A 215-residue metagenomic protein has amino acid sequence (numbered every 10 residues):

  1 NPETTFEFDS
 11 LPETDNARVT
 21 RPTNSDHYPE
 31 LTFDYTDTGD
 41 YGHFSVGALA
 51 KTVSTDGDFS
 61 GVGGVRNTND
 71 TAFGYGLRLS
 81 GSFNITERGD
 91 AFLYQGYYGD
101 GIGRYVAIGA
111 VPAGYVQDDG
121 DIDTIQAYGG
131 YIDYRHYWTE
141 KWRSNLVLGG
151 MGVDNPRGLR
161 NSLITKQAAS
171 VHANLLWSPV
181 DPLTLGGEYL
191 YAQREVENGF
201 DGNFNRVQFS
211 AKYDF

Functional and structural regions predicted by a protein language model:
N1, A48-L49, Y189: Short, well-ordered beta-to-alpha junction loops that form the rim of enzyme active sites and present histidine/acidic
N1-T36, V106-G120: Surface-exposed coil loops of outer-membrane beta-barrel proteins
T4-F8, D154-P156, Q193-N198: Short active-site-adjacent structural elements
Y28-T32, A72-R78, A127-G129, A168-S170 (+1 more regions): Transmembrane beta-barrel architecture of outer-membrane proteins
F33-D37, L77-F83, I132-H136, A173-W177 (+1 more regions): Residues on the lipid-exposed face of transmembrane beta-strands in outer-membrane beta-barrel proteins
G39-T165: Detector for outer-membrane/organellar transmembrane beta-barrel domains, recognizing the amphipathic beta-strand
V147-M151, K166, S170-P182, E188-A192: Short, loop-centered acidic/histidine patches that primarily coordinate divalent metals
S178-F215: Predominantly the C-terminal beta-signal and adjacent terminal strand-loop region of outer-membrane beta-barrel
